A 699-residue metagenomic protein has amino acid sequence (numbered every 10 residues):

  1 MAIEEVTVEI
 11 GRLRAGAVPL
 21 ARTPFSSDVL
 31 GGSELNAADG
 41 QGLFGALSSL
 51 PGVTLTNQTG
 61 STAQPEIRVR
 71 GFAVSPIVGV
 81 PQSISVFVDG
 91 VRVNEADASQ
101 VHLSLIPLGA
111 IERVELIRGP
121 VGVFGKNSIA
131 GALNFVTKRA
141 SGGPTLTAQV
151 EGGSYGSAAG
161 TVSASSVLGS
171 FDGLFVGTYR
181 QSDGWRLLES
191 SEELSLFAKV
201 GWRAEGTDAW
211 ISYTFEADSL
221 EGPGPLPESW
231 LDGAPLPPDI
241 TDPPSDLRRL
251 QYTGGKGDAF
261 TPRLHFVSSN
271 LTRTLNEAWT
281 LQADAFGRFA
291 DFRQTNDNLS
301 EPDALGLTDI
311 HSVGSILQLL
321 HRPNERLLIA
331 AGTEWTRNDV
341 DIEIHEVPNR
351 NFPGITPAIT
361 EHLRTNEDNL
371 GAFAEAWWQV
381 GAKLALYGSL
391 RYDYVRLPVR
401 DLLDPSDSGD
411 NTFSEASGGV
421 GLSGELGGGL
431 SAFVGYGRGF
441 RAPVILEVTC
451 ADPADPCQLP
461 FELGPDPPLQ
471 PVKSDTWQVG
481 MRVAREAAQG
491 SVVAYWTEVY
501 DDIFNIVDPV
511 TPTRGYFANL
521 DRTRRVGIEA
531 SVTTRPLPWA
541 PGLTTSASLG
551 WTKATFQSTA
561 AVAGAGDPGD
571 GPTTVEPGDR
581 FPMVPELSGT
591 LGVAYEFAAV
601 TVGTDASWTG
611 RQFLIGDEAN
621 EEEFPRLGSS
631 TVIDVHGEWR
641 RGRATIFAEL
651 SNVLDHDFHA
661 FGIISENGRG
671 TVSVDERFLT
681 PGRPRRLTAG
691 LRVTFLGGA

Functional and structural regions predicted by a protein language model:
M1-N36, F44, D89, T274: Short, acidic, small-residue-rich periplasmic hinge/interaction motif at the N-terminus of Gram-negative outer-membrane
P19, F44-V91, E95: Extracytoplasmic beta-strand/coil segments of soluble accessory domains associated with Gram-negative outer-membrane
L50-P51, V93-E95, S104-Q149, L696-G697: A beta-strand signature from Gram-negative outer-membrane beta-barrel systems, especially the internal plug domain
S154-Q181, R186-S229, D258-T280, G287 (+6 more regions): Transmembrane beta-barrel wall of Gram-negative outer-membrane proteins
D239-F266, N270-L271, E361-N369, N411 (+9 more regions): Outer-membrane beta-barrel signature, preferentially recognizing the C-terminal barrel domain of Gram-negative
L328-G427: Signature of Gram-negative outer-membrane beta-barrel scaffolds
Q379-L386, V395, Q489-V499, Y516-D617 (+1 more regions): Gram-negative outer-membrane beta-barrel transporters
F440, S607-D617, E638-A699: C-terminal beta-signal and adjacent terminal beta-strands/loops of Gram-negative outer-membrane beta-barrel proteins
